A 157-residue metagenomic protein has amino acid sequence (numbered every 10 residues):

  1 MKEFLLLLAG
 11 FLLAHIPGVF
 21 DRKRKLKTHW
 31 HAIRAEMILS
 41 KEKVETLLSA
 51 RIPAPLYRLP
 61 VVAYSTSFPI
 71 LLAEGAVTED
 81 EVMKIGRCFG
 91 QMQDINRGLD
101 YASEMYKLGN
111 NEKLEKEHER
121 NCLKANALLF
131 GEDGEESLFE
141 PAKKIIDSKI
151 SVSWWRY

Functional and structural regions predicted by a protein language model:
M1-K23: Membrane-embedded hydrophobic alpha-helical segments
A14, D21, T28, A73-A76 (+1 more regions): Primarily heptad-repeat coiled-coil rod domains in cytosolic scaffolding/tethering proteins
H15, H29-H31, H118: Histidine (H) residue identity feature
F20-I38, E42: Juxtamembrane membrane-water interface segments immediately C-terminal to a transmembrane helix
A35-Y157: Interfacial alpha-helical end/capping and short helix-turn segments at domain and membrane boundaries
